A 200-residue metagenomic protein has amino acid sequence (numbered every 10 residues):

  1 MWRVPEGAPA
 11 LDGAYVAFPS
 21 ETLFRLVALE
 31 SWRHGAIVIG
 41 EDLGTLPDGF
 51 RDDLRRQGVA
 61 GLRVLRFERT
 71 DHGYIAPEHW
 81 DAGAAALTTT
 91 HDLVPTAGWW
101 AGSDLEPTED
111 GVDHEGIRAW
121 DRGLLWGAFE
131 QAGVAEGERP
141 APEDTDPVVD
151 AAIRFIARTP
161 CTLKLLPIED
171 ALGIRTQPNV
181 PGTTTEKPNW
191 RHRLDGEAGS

Functional and structural regions predicted by a protein language model:
M1-S200: Catalytic cores of glycan-processing enzymes that make or break glycosidic bonds
